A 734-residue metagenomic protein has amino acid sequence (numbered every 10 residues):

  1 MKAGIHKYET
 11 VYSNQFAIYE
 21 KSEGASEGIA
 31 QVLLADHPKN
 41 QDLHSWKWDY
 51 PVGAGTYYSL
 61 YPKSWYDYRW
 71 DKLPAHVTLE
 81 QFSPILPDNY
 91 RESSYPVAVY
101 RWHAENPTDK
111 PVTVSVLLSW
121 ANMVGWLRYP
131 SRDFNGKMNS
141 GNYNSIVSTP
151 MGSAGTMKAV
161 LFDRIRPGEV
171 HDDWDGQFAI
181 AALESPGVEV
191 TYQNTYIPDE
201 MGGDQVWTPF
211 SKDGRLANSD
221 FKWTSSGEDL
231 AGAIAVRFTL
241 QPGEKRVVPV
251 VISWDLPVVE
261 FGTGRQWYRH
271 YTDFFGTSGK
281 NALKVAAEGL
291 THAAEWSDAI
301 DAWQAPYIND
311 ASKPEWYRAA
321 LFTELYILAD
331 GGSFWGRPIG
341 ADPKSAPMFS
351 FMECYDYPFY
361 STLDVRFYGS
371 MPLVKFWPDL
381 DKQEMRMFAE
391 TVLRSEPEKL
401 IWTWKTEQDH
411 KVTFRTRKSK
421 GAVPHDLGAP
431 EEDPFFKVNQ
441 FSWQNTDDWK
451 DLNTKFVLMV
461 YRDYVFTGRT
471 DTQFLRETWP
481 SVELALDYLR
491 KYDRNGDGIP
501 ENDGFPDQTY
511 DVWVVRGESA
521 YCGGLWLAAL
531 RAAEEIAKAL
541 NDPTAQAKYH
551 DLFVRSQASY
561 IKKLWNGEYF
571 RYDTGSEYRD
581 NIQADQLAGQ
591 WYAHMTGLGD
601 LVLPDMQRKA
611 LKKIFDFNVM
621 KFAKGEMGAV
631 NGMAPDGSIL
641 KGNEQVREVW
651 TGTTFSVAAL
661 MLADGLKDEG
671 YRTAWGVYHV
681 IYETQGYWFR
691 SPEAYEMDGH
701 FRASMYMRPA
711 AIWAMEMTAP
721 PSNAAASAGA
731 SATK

Functional and structural regions predicted by a protein language model:
M1-K72, I165-D213: An extended acidic
Y19, L33, N106, G152 (+10 more regions): Aromatic-rich carbohydrate-recognition surfaces in CAZymes
A54, N89-S94, D356-F359, Q440-D451 (+9 more regions): Alpha-helix capping and helix-loop boundary segments enriched in small/acidic/polar residues
W70-T78, S83-V97, R101-L363, P378-Q383 (+4 more regions): Acidic/polar, glycine-enriched structural segments that form the non-catalytic walls/loops of the carbohydrate-binding
N106-V112, W120-R128, V250-E260, S297 (+12 more regions): A generic secondary-structure signal for well-formed alpha-helical elements
G289, A293, S297-I300, Q304 (+2 more regions): Short amphipathic alpha-helical coiled-coil/interface segments
K313-C354, L393-D447, R494-G517, Q557-T651 (+3 more regions): Extended glycan-interaction surfaces of carbohydrate-active proteins
T362-L393, K455-L458, P480, L527-P543 (+3 more regions): Active-site core of glycosidic bond-cleaving carbohydrate-active enzymes
